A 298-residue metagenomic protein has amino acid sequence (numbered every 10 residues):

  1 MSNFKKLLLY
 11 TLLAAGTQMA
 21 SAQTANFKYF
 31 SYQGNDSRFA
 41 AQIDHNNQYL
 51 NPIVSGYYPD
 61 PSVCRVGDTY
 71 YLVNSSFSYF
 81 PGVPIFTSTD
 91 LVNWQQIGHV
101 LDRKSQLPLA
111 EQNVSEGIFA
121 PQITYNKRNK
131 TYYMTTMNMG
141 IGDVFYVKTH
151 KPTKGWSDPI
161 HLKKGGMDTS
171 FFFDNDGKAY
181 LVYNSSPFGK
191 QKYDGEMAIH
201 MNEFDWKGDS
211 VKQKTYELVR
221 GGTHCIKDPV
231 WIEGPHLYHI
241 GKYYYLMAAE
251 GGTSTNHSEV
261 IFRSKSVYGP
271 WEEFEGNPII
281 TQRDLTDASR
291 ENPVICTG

Functional and structural regions predicted by a protein language model:
M1-T24: Bacterial Sec-dependent N-terminal signal peptides
A22-G298: Carbohydrate-active catalytic/glycan-binding domains of CAZyme proteins, especially the secreted or lumenal ectodomains
